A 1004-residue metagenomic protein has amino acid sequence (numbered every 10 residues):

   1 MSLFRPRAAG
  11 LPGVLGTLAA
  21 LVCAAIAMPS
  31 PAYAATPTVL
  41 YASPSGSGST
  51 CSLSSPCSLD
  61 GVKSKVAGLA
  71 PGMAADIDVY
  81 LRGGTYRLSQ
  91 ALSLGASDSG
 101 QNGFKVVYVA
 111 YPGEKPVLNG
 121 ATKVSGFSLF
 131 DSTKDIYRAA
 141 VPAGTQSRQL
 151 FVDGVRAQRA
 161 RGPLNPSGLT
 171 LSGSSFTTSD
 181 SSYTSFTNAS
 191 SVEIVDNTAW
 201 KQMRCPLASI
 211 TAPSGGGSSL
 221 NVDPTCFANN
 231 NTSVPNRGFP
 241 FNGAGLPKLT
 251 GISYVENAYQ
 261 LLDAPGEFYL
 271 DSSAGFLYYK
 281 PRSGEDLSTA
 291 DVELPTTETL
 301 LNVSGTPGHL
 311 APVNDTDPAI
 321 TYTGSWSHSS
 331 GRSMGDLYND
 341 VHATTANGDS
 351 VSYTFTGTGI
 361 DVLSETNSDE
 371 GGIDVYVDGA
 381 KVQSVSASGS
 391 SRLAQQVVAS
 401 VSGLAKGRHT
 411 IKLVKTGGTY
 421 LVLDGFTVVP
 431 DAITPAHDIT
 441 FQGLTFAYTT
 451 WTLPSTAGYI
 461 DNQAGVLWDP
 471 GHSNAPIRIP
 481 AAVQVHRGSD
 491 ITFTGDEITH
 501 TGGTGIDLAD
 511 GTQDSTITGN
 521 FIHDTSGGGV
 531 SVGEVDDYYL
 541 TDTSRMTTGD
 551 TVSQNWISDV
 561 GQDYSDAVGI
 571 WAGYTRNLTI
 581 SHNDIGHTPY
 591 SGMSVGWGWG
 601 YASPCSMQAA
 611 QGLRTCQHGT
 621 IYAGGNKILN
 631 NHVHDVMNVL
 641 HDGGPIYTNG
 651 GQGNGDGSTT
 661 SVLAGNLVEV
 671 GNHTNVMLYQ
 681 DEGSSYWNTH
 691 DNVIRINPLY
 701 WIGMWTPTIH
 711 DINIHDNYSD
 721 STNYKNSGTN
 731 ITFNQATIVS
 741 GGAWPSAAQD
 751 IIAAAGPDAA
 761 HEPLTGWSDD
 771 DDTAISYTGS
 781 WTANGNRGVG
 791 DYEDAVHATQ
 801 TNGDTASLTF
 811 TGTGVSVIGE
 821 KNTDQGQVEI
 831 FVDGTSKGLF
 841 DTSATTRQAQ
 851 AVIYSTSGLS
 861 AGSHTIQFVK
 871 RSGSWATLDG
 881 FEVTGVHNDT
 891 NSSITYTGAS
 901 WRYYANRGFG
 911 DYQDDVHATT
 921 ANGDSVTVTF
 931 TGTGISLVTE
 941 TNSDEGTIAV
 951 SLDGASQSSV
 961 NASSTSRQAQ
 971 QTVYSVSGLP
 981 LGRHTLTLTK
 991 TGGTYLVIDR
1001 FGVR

Functional and structural regions predicted by a protein language model:
S2-A34: Secretory targeting and sorting signals
P37-A311, D431-R487, T492, Y538-D542: Extracellular polysaccharide-degrading/modifying enzymes targeting complex plant/algal/animal polysaccharides
T38, A75-I77, G84, Q90 (+21 more regions): The right-handed parallel beta-helix/beta-solenoid scaffold, focusing on the short coil/turn and N-cap positions
Y80, R87, S93, V107-V109 (+20 more regions): Extracellular beta-strand solenoid repeats
Q90-A91, T450-T456, P480, G502-L508 (+10 more regions): Short glycine/acidic-rich loop motifs that flank beta-strands on beta-rich extracellular proteins
L164, T296, L667, N672-A760: Extracellular beta-rich repeat passengers
P307-A432, E762-R1004: Glycan-recognition surfaces in beta-rich domains, encompassing non-catalytic CBMs and lectin-like receptor-binding
H437-Y448, D469-G471, S489-G503, Q513-G527 (+8 more regions): Right-handed parallel beta-helix
